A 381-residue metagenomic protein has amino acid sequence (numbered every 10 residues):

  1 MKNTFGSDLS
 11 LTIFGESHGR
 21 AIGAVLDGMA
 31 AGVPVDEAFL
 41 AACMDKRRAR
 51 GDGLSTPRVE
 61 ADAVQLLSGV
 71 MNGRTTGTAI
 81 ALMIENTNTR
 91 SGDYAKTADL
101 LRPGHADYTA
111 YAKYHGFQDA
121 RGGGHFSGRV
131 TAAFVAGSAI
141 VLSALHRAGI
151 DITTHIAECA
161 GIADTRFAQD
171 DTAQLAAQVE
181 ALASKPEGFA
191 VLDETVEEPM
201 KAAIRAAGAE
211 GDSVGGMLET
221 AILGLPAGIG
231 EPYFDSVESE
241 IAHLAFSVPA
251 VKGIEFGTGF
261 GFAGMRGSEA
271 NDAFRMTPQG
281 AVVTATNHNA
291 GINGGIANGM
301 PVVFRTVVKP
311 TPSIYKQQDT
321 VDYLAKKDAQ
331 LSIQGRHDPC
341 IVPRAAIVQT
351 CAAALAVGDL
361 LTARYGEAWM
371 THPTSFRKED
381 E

Functional and structural regions predicted by a protein language model:
M1-R58: N-terminal, positively charged regions that mediate nucleic acid binding
S10, S313-E381: Internal helix-turn-beta structural module
S10-G15, Q118-V130, A227-E231, N287-I292 (+1 more regions): A short glycine/serine-rich beta->alpha loop
F14-R20, V135, G211-D328: Glycine-rich anion/phosphate-binding loop at the beta-strand->alpha-helix junction
R20-G32, G128-I150, D235-H243, M300-V302 (+2 more regions): Alpha-helical support elements that line or immediately flank enzyme active sites and cofactor-binding pockets
C43-T109: Glycine-rich, N-terminal phosphate-binding loop and its surrounding beta-alpha-beta segment
A98-G124, T320-H337: Short acidic, glycine/tyrosine-flanked loop/strand segments centered on an H-E-D-like triad
K113-Y233: Glycine-rich, mobile lid/loop segments that gate access to catalytic sites or pores
